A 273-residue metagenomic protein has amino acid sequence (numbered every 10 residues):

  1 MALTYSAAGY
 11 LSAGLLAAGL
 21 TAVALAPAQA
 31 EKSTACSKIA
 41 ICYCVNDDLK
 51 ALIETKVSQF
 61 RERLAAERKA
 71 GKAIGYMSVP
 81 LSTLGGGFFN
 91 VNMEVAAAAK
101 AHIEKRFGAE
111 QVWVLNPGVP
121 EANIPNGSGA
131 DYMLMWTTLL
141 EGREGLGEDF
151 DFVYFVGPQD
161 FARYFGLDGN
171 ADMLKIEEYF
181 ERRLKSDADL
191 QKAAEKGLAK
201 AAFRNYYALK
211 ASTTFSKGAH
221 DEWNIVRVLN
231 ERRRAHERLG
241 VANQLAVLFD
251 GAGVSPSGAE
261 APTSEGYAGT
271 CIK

Functional and structural regions predicted by a protein language model:
M1-A8: N-terminal secretory signal peptides that target proteins for export/translocation
Y10-V23: Bacterial N-terminal signal peptides
A24, A28-K32: Boundary at the C-terminal end of the N-terminal hydrophobic targeting segment
E31-K273: Conserved catalytic or regulatory cores that recognize and/or transform ribose-phosphate-containing ligands
